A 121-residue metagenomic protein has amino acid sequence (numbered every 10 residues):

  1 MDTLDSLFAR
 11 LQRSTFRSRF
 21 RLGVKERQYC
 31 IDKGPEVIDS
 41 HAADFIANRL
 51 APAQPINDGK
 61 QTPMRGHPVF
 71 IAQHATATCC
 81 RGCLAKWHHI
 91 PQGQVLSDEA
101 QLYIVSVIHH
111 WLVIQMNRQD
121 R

Functional and structural regions predicted by a protein language model:
M1-I46: Core of compact, soluble alpha-helical bundle domains
T3, K86-I90, I114-Q115: RNA-interacting cores
S40-N48, G82-K86, H110: Short, hydrophobic/amphipathic alpha-helical patches that form generic packing surfaces within helical domains
N57-T76: Immediate flanking context of iron-sulfur cluster ligation sites
G82-L102, S106: Iron-sulfur (Fe-S) cluster-binding segments and ferredoxin-like electron-carrier domains, especially [2Fe-2S]
Y103-R121: Short Fe-S-cluster ligation motifs
